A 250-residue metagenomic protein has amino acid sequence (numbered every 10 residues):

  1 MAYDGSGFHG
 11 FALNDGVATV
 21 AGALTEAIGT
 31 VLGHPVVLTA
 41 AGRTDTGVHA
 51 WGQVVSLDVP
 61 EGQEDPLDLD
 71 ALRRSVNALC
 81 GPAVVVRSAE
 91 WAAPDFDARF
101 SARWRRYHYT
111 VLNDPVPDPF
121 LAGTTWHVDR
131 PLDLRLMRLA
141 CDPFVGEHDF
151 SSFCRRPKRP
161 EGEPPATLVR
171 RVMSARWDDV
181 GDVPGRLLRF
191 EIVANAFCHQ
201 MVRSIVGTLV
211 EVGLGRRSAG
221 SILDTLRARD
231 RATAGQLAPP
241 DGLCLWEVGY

Functional and structural regions predicted by a protein language model:
M1-Y250: Structured-RNA-binding interfaces characteristic of tRNA pseudouridine synthases
